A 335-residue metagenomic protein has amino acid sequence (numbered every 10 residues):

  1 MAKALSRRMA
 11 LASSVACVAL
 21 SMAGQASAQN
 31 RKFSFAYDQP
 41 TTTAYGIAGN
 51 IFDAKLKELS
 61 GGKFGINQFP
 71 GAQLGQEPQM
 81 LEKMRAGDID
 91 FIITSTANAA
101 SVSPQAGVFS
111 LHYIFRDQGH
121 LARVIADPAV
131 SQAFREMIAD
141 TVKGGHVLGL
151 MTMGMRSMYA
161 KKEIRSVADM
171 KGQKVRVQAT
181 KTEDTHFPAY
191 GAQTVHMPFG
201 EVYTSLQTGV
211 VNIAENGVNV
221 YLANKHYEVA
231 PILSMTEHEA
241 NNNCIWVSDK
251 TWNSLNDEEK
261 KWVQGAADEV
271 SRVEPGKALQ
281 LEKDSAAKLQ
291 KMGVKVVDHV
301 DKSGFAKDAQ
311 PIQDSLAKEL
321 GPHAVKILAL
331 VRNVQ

Functional and structural regions predicted by a protein language model:
A2-L5, M9-A16, Q29-L121, A129 (+1 more regions): N-terminal secretory/targeting leader peptides
A23-Q25: N-terminal signal peptide c-region/cleavage motif recognized by signal peptidases
